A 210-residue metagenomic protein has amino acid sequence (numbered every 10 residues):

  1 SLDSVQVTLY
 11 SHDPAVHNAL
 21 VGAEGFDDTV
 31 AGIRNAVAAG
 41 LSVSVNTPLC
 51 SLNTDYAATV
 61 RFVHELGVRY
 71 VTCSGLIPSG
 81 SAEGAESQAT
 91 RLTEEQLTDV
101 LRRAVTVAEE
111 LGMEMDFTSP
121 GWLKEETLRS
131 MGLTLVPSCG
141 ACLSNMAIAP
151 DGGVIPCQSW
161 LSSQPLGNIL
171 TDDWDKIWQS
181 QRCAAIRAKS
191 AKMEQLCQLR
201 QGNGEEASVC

Functional and structural regions predicted by a protein language model:
D3-S4, T8-G140, N145, P150-V154 (+1 more regions): Radical SAM enzyme [4Fe-4S]-AdoMet core and its adjacent flexible, acidic and glycine-rich loops/tails across
R129-S130, V136, G153-C210: Flexible mid-to-C-terminal extensions adjoining Fe-S/redox cofactors in radical SAM and related proteins
